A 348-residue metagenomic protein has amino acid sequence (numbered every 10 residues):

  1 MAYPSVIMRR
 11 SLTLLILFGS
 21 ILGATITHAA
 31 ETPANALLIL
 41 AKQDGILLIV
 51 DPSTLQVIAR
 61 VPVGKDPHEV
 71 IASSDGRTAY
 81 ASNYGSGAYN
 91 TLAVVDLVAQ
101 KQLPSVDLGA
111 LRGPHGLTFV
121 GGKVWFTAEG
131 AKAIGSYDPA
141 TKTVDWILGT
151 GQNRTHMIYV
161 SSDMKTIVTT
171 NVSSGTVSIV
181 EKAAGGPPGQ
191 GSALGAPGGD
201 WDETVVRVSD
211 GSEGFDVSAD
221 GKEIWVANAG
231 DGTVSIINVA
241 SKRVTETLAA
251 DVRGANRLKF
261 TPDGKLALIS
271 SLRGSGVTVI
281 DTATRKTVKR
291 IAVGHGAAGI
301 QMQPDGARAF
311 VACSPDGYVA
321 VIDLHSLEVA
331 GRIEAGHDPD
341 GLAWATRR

Functional and structural regions predicted by a protein language model:
A2-L15: Bacterial N-terminal signal peptides that target proteins for export
L15-G19, G23-R348: Predominantly soluble domains enriched in secretory-pathway, periplasmic, or organellar proteins
